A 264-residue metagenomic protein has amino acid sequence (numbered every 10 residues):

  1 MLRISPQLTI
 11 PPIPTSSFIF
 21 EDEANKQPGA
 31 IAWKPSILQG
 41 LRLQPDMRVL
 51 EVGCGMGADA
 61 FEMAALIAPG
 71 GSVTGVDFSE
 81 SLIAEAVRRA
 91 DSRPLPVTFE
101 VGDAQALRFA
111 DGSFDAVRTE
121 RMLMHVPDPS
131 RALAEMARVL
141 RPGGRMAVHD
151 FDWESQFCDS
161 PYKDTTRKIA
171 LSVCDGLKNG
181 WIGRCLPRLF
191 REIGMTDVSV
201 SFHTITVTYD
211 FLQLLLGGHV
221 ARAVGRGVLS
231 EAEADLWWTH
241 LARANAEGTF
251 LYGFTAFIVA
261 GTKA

Functional and structural regions predicted by a protein language model:
M1-F20: N-terminal, positively charged/glycine-rich alpha-helical extensions of SAM-dependent methyltransferases
Q27, R145-F211, V228: Conserved catalytic/acceptor-binding region of the Class I
P28-M47, E62, L66: Conserved alpha-helix/loop element of class I SAM-dependent methyltransferases that forms part of the SAM/SAH-binding
L50-V52, M56-A106: Class I SAM-dependent methyltransferase SAM/SAH-binding core
Q105-A116: A short acidic, Gly/Pro-enriched loop at the edge of an enzyme's catalytic core that lines a small-molecule cofactor
D115-D128: A short SAM/SAH-binding and catalytic strip from SAM-dependent methyltransferases
S130-R145: A short glycine-rich, Lys/Arg-flanked "PGG" loop and its adjoining helix->strand segment in the class I
D197-A264: Conserved Class I S-adenosyl-L-methionine
